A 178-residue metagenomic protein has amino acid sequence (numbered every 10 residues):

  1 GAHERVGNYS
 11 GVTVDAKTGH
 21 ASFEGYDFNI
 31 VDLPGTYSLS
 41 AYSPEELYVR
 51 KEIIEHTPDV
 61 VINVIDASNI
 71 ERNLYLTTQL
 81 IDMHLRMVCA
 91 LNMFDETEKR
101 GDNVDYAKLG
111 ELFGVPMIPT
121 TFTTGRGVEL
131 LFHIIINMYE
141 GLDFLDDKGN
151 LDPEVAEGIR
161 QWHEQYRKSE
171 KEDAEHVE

Functional and structural regions predicted by a protein language model:
G1-P44, I54-H56, V60, D82: Conserved G1/Walker A P-loop phosphate-binding module
R5, V12, L33-G35, V49 (+4 more regions): Generic hydrophobic/packing signal
V6, D59-V60, R72, T120 (+2 more regions): Secondary-structure transition/capping residues
S10, V14, Y26-N29, A41 (+8 more regions): Helical mechanochemical/support elements of P-loop NTPase systems and associated helical scaffolds
G11, G35-T36, A67-E71, M93-E98 (+1 more regions): Conserved nucleotide-binding/hydrolysis micro-motifs of P-loop NTPases
G19-G25, Y48-I118: Conserved C-terminal guanine-recognition region of P-loop GTPase G domains, centered on the G4
V88, E98-E178: Alpha-helical transmembrane helix bundles of large polytopic membrane transport and channel proteins
